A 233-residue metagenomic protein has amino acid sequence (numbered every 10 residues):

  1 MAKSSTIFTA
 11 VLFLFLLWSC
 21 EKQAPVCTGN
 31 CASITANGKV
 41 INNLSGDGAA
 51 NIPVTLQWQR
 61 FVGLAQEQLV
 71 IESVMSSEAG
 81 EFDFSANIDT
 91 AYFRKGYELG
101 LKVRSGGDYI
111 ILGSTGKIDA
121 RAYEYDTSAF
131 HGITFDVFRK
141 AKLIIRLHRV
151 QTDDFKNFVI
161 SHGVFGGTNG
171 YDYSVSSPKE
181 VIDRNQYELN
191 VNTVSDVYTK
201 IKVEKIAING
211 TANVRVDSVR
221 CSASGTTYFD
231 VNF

Functional and structural regions predicted by a protein language model:
M1-C20: Sec-dependent bacterial lipoprotein signal peptides
C20-T35, K39-L44, A129-K140: Beta-strand-rich domain onsets/edges
C31, A120-F130, F138, S176-Q186 (+3 more regions): Solvent-exposed, conformationally flexible loop/turn segments
T35-E81: Post-signal-peptide N-terminal segment of Sec-exported extracytoplasmic proteins
S45-L64, Q151-Y171: Short, ordered, surface-exposed loop/turn motifs in non-cytosolic proteins
G63-A86, N169-R184: Short, acidic Ser/Thr/Gly-rich low-complexity loop/linker segments typical of extracellular and cell-surface proteins
E78-L99, K179-K202: Short Pro-Gly-centered beta-turn/loop motif in secreted/extracellular proteins
T90-D126, E204-V214: A short, solvent-exposed loop/turn motif at the edges and junctions of modular extracellular/periplasmic domains
